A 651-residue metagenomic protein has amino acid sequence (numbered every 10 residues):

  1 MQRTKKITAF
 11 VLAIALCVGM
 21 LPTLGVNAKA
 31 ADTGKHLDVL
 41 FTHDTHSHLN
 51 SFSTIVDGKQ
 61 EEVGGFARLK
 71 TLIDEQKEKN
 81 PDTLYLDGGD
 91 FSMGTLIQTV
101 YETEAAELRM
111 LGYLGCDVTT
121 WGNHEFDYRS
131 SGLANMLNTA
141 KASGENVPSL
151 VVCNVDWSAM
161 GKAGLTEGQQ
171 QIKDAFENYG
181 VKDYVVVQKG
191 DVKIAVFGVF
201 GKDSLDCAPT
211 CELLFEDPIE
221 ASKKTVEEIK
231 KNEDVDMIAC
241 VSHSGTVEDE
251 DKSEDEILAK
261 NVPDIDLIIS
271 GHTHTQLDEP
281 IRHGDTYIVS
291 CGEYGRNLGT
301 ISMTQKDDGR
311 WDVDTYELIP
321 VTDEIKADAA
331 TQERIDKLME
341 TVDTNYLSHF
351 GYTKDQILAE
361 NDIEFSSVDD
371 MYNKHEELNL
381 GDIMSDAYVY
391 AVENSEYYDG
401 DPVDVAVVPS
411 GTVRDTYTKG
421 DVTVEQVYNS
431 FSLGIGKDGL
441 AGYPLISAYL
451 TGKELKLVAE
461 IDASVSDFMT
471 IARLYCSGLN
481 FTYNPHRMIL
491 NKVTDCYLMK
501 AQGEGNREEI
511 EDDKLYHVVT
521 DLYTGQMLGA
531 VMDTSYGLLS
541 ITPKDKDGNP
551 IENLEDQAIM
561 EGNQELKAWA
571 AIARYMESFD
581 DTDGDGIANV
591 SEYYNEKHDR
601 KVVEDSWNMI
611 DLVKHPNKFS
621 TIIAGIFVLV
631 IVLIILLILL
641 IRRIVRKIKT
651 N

Functional and structural regions predicted by a protein language model:
M1-R3: N-terminal secretory signal peptides that target proteins for export/translocation
K5-A9, T23, M93: Intrinsically disordered, low-complexity segments enriched in glycine/proline and serine/threonine
K5-C17, I626: Sec-dependent N-terminal signal peptides
K6-I7, A28-A30: N-terminal cationic leader/targeting segments used for protein routing and processing
V18-N27: C-terminal segment of classical bacterial N-terminal signal peptides
K29-E324, S466: Acidic, metal/ion-coordinating pockets
D32-F41, S47-L72, E78, Y113 (+2 more regions): Catalytic centers of hydrolytic enzymes
